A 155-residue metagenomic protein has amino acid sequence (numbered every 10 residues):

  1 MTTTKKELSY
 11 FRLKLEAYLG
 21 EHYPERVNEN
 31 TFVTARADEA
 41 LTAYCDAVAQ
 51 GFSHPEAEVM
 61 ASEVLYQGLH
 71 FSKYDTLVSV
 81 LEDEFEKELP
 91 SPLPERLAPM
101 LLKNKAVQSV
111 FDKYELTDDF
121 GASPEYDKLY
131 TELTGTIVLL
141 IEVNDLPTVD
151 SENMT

Functional and structural regions predicted by a protein language model:
M1-T155: C-terminal alpha-helical interaction appendages
